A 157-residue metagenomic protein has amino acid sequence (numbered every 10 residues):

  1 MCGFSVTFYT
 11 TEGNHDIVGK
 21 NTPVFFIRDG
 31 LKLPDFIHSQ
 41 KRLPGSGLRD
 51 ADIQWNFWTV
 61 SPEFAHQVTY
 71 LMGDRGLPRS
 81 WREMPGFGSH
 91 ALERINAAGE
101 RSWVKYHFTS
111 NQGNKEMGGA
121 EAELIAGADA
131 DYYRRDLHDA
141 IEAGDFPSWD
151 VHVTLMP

Functional and structural regions predicted by a protein language model:
M1-P157: Active-site-adjacent core segments of small-molecule enzymes
